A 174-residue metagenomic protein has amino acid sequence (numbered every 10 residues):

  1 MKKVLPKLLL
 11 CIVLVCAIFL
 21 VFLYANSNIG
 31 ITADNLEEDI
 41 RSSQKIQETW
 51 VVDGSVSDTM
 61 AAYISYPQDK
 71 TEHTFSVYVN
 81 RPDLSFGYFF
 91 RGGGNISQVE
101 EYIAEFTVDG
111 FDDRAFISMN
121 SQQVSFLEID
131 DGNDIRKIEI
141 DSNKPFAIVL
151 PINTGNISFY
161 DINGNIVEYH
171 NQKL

Functional and structural regions predicted by a protein language model:
M1-L5: Short, Lys/Arg-rich N-terminal segment immediately upstream of the first membrane anchor
P6-N26: Hydrophobic membrane-insertion alpha-helices, especially the h-region of bacterial N-terminal signal peptides
K7-L10, L36-W50, V56, G132 (+1 more regions): N-terminal, cleavable Sec-dependent signal peptides of secreted/periplasmic/extracellular proteins
L23-W50, R114-F116, N120-S125: Short, non-transmembrane alpha-helical segments in secretory-pathway proteins
D53-N95: Extracytoplasmic/periplasmic/luminal assembly and interaction segments in envelope/secretory/respiratory proteins
P67-D69, R81, V108, D131 (+1 more regions): Acidic surface patches and DE-rich sequence motifs
G87-F116: Extracellular ectodomain segments of secreted/surface proteins
L127-L174: Ser/Thr-rich low-complexity repeats and stalk/linker segments
